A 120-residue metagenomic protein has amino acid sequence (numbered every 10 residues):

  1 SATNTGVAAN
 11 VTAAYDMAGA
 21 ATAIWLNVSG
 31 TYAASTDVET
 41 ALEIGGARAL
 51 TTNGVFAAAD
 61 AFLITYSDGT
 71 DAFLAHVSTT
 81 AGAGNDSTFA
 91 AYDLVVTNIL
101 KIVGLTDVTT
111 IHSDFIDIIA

Functional and structural regions predicted by a protein language model:
S1-A120: Acidic glycine/aspartate-rich repeat arrays in secreted/surface proteins
